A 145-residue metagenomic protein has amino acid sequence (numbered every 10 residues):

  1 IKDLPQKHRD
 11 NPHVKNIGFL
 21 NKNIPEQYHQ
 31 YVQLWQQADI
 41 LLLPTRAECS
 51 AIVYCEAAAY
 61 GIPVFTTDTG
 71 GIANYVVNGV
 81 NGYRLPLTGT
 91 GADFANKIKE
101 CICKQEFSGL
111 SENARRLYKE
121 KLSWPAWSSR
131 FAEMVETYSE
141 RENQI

Functional and structural regions predicted by a protein language model:
L4-E26, V32-Q33: Nucleotide-activated donor-binding/catalytic signature segment of Leloir-type glycosyltransferases, i.e., the conserved
R46: Aromatic "clamp/platform" in nucleotide-sugar-dependent glycosyltransferases that forms part of the donor/acceptor
A51-Y54, I72: Short glycine/serine-rich donor-binding loops of glycosyltransferases
Y54, P63-T66, V76: Short hydrophobic beta-strand element within catalytic cores of glycosyltransferases and related nucleotide-activated
A73-K99, G109: Change "using UDP/GDP/dTDP sugars" to "using nucleotide sugars
E100, W124-I145: C-terminal alpha-helical cap of glycosyltransferases
E106-K121, W127: A short, well-ordered alpha-helix in the C-terminal region of glycosyltransferases
